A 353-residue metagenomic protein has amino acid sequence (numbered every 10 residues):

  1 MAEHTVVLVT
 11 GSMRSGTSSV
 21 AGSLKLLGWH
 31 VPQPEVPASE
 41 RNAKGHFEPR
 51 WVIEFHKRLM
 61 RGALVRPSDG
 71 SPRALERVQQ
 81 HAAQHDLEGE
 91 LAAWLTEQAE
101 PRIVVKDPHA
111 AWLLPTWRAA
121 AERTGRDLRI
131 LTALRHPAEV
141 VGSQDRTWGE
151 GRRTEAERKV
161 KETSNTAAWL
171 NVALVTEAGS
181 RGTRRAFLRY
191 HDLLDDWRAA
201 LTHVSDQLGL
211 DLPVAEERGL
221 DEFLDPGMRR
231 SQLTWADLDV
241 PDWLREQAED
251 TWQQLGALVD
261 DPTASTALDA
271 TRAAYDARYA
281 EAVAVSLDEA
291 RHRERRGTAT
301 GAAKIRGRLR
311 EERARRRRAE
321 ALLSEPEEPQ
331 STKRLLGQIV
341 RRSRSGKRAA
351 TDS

Functional and structural regions predicted by a protein language model:
M1-A2, D206, L210-S353: PAPS-dependent sulfotransferases, especially Golgi type II membrane carbohydrate sulfotransferases
M1-L87, A350: PAPS-dependent sulfotransferase catalytic core
G16-A21, A111-L114, A138-S143, L194-R198: Short catalytic/ligand-binding loop motif for oxyanion handling, primarily in non-cytosolic enzymes, centered on
V36-A43, T132-P137, G142, R181-T251: The conserved 3'-phosphoadenosine-5'-phosphosulfate
A82-T116: Glycine-rich phosphate-binding loop used to anchor ATP phosphates in small-molecule kinases, encompassing both
W94-P101, V175-A186: A structural motif corresponding to the C-terminal end of an alpha-helix and its immediate exit/capping segment
K106-A110, T124-D145: Conserved phosphate-donor/acceptor-positioning beta-strand/loop module used by diverse small-molecule
W148-A168: Lumenal/extracellular "mature" regions of secretory-pathway glycan-modifying transferases
